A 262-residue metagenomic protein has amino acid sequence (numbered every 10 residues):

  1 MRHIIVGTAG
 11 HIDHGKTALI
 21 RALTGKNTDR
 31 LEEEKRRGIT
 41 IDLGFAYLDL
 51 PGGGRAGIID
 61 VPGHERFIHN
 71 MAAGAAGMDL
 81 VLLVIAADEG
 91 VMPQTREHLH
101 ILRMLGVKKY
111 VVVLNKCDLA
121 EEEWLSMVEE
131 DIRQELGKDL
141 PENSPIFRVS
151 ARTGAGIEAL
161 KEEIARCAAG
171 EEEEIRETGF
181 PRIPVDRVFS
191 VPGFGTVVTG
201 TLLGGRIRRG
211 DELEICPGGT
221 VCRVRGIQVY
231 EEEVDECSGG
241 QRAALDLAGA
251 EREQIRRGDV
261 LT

Functional and structural regions predicted by a protein language model:
M1-I58: Conserved G1/Walker A P-loop phosphate-binding module
R2-V6, C117, T153: Conserved structured catalytic cores and adjacent interaction surfaces of nucleotide-binding/hydrolyzing enzymes
D13, L19, G38, D60 (+11 more regions): Residue-level signature of catalytic and energy-coupling elements of molecular machines, predominantly ATP/GTP-dependent
H14, P62, A155: ATP-binding Walker
L19-A22, Q94-I101, M127-E135, A159-C167: Alpha-helical scaffold elements adjacent to nucleotide-binding pockets in ATP/GTP-utilizing enzyme cores
G38, E122, S238-R242: Solvent-exposed, conformationally flexible loop/turn segments
R55, V61-R66, A76-L99, R103 (+1 more regions): Conserved Switch II/interswitch segment of TRAFAC-class P-loop GTPases
Q134-T262: Conserved catalytic-core segments of large NTP-driven translation/proteostasis enzymes
